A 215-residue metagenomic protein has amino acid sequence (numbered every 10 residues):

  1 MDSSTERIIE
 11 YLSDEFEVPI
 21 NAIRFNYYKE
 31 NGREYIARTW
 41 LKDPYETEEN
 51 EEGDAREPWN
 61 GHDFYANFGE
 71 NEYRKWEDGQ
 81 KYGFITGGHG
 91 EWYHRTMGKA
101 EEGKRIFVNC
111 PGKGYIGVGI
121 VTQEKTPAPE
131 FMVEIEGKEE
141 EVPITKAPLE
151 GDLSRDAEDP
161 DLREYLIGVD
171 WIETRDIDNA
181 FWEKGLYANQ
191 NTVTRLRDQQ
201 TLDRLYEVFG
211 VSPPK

Functional and structural regions predicted by a protein language model:
M1-P58, G210-K215: Non-catalytic C-terminal interaction segments of nucleic acid-processing enzymes
E17-I20, I116, D161-I167: Short edge beta-strand segments in beta-sheet-rich domains
E46-Y65, N71, E130-K215: Contiguous surface segments at macromolecular interaction interfaces
D63, K104-F107, V118: Beta-sheet entry/capping signal
E70-G87: Short, basic/aromatic beta-hairpin or loop at an interaction surface
G87-T96: Short alpha-helix capping/helix-loop boundary micro-motifs
R95-C110: Short coil-to-beta transition motif at edge beta-strands of beta-rich domains
Y115-T126: Short beta-strand-centered aromatic/proline hotspots
